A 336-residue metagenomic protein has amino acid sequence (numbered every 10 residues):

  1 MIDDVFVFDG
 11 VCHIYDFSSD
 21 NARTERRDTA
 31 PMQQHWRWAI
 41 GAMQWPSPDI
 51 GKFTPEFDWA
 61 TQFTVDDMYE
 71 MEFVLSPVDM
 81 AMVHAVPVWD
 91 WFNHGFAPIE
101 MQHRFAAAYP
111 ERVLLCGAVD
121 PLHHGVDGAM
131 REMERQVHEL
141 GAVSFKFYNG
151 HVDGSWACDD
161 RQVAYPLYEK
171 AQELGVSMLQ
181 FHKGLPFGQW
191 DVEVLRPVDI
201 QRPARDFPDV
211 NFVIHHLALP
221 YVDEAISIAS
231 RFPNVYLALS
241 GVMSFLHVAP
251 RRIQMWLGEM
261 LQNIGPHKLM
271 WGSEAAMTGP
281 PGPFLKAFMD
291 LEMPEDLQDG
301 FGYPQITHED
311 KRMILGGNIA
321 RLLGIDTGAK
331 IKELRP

Functional and structural regions predicted by a protein language model:
M1-M71, M80, R131, I264-K268 (+1 more regions): Mid-to-C-terminal alpha-helical segments outside catalytic/metal-binding sites
I2-D3, A39-H124, G258, Q262: Metal-cofactor-binding active-site regions of metalloenzymes
D9, M80-V86, V213-H216, A238-S240 (+2 more regions): Short beta-strand segments
V11, L115, Q136, F145 (+7 more regions): Conserved, mostly hydrophobic/aromatic
H13-Y15, V86-D90, D120-L122, G150-G154 (+6 more regions): Short, solvent-exposed loop/turn segments at secondary-structure junctions
R23, A142-S144, H151-W271, G279 (+2 more regions): Catalytic pocket-lining loop regions of alpha/beta-barrel enzymes, especially the amidohydrolase/enolase/GH5 lineages
F63-E70, A97-H103, A129-M133, P197-I200 (+2 more regions): Alpha-helical scaffolding within the catalytic cores of extracellular/periplasmic polymer-degrading hydrolases
D79-V194, Y236: Active-site gating/metal-coordination segments in enzymes
